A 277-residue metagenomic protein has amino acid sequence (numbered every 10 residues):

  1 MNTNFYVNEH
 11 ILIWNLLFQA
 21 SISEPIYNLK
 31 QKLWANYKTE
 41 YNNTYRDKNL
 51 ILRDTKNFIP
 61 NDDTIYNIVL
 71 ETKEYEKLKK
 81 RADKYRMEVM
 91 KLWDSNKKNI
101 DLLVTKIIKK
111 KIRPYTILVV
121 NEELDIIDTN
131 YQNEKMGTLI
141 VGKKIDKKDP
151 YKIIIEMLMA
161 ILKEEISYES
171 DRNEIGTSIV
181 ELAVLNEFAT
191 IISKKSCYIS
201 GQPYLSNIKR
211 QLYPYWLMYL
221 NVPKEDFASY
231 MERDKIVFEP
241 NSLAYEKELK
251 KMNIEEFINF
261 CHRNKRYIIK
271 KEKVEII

Functional and structural regions predicted by a protein language model:
M1-Y45, L102-I107, Y168-R233: Post-HExxH zinc-binding segment in Zn-dependent metallohydrolases
A35-N61: An N-terminal, globular interaction/scaffold subdomain
T55-K84: Long, hydrophobic/aromatic-enriched structural stretches that serve as scaffold segments
K73-E134, I191-Y204: Auxiliary, metal-adjacent structural segments of Zn-dependent hydrolase domains
N121-E123, K143, I166: Beta-strand/loop-rich accessory regions of lumenal/periplasmic or secreted enzymes, predominantly carbohydrate-active
L139-I155: Short pre-active-site segment immediately N-terminal to the catalytic Zn-binding motif
K152-E169, E187: Catalytic glutamate of the conserved HExxH
S206-I277: Pan-zinc metallopeptidase signature
